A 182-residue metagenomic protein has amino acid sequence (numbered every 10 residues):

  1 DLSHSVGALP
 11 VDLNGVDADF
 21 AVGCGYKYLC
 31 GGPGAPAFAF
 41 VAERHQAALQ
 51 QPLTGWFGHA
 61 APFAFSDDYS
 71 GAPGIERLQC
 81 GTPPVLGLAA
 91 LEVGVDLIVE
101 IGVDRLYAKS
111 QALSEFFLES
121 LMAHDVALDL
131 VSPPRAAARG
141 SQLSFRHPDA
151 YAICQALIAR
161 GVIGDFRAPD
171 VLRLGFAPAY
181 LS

Functional and structural regions predicted by a protein language model:
L2-S182: Pyridoxal 5′-phosphate
